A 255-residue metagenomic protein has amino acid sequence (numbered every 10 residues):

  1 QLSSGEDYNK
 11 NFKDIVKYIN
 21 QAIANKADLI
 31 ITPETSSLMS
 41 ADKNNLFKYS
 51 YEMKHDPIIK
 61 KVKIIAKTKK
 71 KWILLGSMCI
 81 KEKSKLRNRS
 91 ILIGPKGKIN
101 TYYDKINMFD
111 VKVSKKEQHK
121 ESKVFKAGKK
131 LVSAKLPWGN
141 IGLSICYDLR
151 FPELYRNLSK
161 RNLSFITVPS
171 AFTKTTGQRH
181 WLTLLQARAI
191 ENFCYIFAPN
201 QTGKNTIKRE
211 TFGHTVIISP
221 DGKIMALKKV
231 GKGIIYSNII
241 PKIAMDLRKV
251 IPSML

Functional and structural regions predicted by a protein language model:
Q1-E6: Short polar catalytic/cofactor-binding loops
Y8, V16-P95, Y102, F172-A187 (+1 more regions): Cys-nucleophile CN-hydrolase/nitrilase-fold catalytic domain and related Cys-dependent amidase chemistry that acts on
K10-N20, R150-R156: Short, acidic/polar
K54-L74, N140, R150-I235: CN hydrolase (nitrilase-like) catalytic-core segments centered on the catalytic cysteine and neighboring Lys/Glu
L75-S77, R89-L92, V132-A134, T215-I217 (+1 more regions): Short beta-strand scaffold segments in enzyme catalytic cores
K81-R161, K174-T176, H180-T183, D246-L255: Active-site catalytic loop in hydrolytic enzyme cores
